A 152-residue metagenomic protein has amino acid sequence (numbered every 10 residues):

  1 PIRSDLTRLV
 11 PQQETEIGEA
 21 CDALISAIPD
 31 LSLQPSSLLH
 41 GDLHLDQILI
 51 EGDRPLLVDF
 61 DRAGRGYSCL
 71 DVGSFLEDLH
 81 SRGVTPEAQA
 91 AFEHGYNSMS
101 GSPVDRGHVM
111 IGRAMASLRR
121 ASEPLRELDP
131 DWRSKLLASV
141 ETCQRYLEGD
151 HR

Functional and structural regions predicted by a protein language model:
P1-H40, S98, S139, C143: An alpha-helical support segment within catalytic cores of ATP-dependent transferases
P1-S4, G52-L56, D71-E77: Short acidic (Asp/Glu) and glycine-rich catalytic loops that position anionic groups and cofactors
R3-L6, V10, L76, R120-L125 (+1 more regions): A structural signal for well-ordered alpha-helices, especially hydrophobic packing surfaces of coiled-coils
T15, V104, H108, P124-R152: Regulatory N- and C-terminal appendages and interdomain linkers associated with kinase/kinase-like NTP transferase
A27-L70: Active-site acidic catalytic loop and adjacent metal/ATP-binding pocket of ATP-dependent phosphoryl transfer enzymes
C69-G101, A114-W132: Active-site activation/catalytic loop segments of kinase-like enzymes and analogous catalytic loops in related
